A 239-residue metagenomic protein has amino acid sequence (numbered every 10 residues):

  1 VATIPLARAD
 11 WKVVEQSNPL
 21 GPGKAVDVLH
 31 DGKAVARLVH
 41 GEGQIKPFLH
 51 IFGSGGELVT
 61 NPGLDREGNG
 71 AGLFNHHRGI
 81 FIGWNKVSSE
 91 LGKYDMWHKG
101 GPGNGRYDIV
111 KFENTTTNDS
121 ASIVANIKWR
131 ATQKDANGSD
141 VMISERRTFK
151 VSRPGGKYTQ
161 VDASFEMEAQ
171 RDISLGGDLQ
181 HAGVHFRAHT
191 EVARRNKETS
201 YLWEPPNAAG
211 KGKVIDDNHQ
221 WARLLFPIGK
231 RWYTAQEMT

Functional and structural regions predicted by a protein language model:
A2-A7: C-terminal segment of classical bacterial N-terminal signal peptides
R8-F74, D178: Beta-strand-rich N-terminal accessory domains
A25-D27, R37, H50, V124-N126 (+2 more regions): Residue-level detector of beta-strand face positions
K33, N126-K128, R146-T148, S164-E168 (+1 more regions): Residue-level recognition of well-ordered beta-strand positions that form the cores of beta-sheet-rich folds across
L38-G41, P47-G53, P154-S200: Acidic (Asp/Glu-rich), glycine- and aromatic
G43-H98, T199-N218: Extracellular/lumen-exposed scaffold segments
N75-K157: Extended, loop-rich substrate-binding clefts of extracytoplasmic carbohydrate-active enzymes
D172-T239: Active-site/ligand-binding surface loops and adjacent short beta/alpha elements that line catalytic pockets across
